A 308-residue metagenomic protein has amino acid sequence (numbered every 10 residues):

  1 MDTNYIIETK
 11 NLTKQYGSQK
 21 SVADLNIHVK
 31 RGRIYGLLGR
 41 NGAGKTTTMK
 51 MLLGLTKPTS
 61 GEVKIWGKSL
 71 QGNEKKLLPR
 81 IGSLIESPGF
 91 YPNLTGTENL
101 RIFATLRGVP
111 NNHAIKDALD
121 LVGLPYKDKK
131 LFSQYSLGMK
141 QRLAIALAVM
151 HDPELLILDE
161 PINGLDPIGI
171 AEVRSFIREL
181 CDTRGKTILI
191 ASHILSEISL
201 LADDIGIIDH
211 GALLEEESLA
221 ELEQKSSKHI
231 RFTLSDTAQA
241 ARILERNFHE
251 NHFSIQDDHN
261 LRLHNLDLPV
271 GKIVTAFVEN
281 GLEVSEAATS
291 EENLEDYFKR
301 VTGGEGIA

Functional and structural regions predicted by a protein language model:
M1-Y5, G304-A308: Short, Lys/Arg-enriched, disordered terminal segments
D2, T95, G138, E223-K225 (+1 more regions): Short coil/turn motifs at beta-sheet boundaries
N4-T9, K14-I190, L195-D209, L213-E215: ABC transporter nucleotide-binding domains
T13, T97, L121, L195 (+4 more regions): Alpha-helix N-cap/helix-start and coil->helix boundary motif
L78, L100-R101, K116-L119, A171 (+5 more regions): Generic structural signal for individual residues within well-ordered alpha-helical segments across diverse proteins
T105-G108, G303-I307: Non-catalytic alpha-helical coupling and interface elements of nucleotide-dependent molecular machines and regulators
S175-H264: ABC transporter nucleotide-binding domain
K228-V301, A308: Short, charged/small-residue-rich alpha-helical element at the C-terminal edge of ABC transporter nucleotide-binding
